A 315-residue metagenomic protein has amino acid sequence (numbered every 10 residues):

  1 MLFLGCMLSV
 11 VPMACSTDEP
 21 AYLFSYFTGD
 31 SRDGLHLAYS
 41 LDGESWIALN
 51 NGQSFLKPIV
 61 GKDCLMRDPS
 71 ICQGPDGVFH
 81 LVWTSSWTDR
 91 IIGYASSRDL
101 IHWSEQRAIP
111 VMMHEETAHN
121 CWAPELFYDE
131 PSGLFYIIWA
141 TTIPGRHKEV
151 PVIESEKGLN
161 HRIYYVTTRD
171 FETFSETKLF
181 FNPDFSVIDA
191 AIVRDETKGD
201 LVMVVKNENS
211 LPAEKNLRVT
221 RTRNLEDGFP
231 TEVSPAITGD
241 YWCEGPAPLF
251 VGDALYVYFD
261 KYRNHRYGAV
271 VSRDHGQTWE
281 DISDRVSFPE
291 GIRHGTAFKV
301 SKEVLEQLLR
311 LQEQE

Functional and structural regions predicted by a protein language model:
M1-V11: Bacterial N-terminal signal peptides
A14-E315: Carbohydrate-active catalytic/glycan-binding domains of CAZyme proteins, especially the secreted or lumenal ectodomains
